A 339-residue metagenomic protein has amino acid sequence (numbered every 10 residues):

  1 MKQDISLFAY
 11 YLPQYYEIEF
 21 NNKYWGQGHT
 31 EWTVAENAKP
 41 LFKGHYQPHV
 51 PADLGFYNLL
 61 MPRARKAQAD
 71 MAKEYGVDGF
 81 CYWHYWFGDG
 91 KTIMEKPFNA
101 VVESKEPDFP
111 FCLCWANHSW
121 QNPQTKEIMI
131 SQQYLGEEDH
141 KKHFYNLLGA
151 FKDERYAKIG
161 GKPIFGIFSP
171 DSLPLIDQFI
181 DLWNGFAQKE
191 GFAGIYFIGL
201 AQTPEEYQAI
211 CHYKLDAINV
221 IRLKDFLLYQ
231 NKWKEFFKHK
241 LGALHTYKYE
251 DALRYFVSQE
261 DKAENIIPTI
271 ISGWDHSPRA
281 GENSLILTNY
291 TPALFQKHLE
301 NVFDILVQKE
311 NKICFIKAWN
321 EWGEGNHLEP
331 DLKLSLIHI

Functional and structural regions predicted by a protein language model:
K2-P62, K66-A67: N-terminal regions that are enriched for targeting/export leaders and immediately downstream pro/stem segments
I5-P13, E19, L175-P292: Aromatic-lined glycan-binding groove of carbohydrate-active enzymes
A9, A72, G161, P268 (+1 more regions): Conserved, mostly hydrophobic/aromatic
Y15, F56-R63, H84-K96, L173-L175 (+6 more regions): Acidic-and-aromatic substrate-binding clefts and catalytic sites of carbohydrate-active enzymes
A64-W83, F87-L113, P268: Aromatic-lined substrate-binding rim segments of carbohydrate-active enzymes
D108-K234: Active-site region of glycoside hydrolase catalytic domains
Y290-P330: Substrate-binding cleft of secreted/luminal carbohydrate-active enzymes
I337-I339: Conserved small/polar residues in nucleotide/adenosyl-binding loops
